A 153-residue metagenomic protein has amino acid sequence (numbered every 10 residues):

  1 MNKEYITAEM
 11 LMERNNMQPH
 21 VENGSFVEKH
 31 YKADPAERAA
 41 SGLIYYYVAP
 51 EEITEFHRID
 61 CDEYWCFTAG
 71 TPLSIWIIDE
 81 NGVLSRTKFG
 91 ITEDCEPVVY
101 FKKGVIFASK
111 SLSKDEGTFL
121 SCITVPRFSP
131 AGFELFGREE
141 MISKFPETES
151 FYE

Functional and structural regions predicted by a protein language model:
N2-Y100, I106-S109, K114-E116, C122-E153: Non-catalytic, conserved peripheral segments adjacent to functional cores
